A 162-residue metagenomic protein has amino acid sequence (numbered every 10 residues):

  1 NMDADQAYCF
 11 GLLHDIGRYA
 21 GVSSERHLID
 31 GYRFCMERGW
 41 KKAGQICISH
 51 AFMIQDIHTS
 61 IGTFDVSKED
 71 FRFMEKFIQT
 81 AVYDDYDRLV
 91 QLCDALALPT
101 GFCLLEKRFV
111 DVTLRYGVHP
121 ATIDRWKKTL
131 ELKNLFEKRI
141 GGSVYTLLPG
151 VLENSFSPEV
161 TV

Functional and structural regions predicted by a protein language model:
M2-V112: Divalent metal-dependent catalytic cores for phosphoryl transfer on phosphate-bearing substrates
V118-V162: Charged phosphate-binding loop/patch that engages nucleotide di/tri-phosphates or the phosphate backbone of nucleic
